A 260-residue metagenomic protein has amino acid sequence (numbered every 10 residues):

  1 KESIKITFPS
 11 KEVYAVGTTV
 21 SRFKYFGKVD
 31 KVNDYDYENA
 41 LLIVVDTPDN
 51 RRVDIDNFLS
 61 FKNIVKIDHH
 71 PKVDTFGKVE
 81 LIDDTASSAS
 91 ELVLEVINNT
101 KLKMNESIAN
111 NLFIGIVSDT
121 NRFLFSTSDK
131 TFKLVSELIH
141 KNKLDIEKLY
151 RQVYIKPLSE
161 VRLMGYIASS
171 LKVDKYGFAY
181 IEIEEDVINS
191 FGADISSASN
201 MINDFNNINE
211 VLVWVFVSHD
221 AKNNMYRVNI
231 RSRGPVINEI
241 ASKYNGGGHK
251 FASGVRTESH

Functional and structural regions predicted by a protein language model:
K1-K24, E38-N39, S118-S259: Hydrophobic helix-and-loop "lid/oligomerization" segment in the mid-to-C-terminal part of catalytic domains
E12-Y14, N63, E80, K103: Conserved beta-strand segments of alpha/beta enzyme cores
G17-T19, V45-P48, I67-H70, V96 (+3 more regions): Fold-independent oxyanion-binding glycine-rich loops and adjacent beta-strand/coil segments at enzyme active sites
V20, Y25-V79: Active-site cofactor/cluster-binding pocket
D30-D34, I82-T85, S232-R233: Short, hinge-like loop/turn segments at secondary-structure boundaries
N33, D54-D56, E80-I82, L102-K103 (+2 more regions): A generic local secondary-structure boundary/capping motif
Y35-D36, N57-L59, V73-D74, M104-E106 (+3 more regions): Solvent-exposed alpha-helices and their adjacent loops that cap or buttress functional pockets in soluble metabolic
H69-S136: Short alpha-helices
